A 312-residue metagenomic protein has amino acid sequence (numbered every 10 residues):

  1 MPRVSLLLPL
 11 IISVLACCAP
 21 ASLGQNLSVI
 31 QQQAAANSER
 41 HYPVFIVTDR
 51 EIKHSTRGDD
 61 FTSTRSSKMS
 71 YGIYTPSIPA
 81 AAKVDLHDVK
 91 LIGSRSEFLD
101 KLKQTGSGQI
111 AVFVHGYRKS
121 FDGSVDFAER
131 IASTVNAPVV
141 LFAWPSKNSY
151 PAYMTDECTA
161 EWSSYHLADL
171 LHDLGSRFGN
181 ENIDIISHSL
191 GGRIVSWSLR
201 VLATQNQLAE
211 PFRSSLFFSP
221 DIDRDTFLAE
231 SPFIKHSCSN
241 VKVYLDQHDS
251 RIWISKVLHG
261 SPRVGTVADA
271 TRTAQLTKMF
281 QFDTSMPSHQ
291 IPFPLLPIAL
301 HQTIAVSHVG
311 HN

Functional and structural regions predicted by a protein language model:
M1-L8: Bacterial N-terminal signal peptides that target proteins for export
L8-C17: Bacterial N-terminal signal peptides
C18-G24: Boundary at the C-terminal end of the N-terminal hydrophobic targeting segment
N26-G106, F121, V125-N182, L199-S214 (+1 more regions): Lipolytic serine-hydrolase domain surface
Q109: Alpha/beta-hydrolase fold active-site loops
V112-G116: The conserved beta1-alpha1 loop
L167, S187, G191, V195: Gly/Ala-rich beta-loop-alpha elbow adjacent to hydrolase catalytic centers
